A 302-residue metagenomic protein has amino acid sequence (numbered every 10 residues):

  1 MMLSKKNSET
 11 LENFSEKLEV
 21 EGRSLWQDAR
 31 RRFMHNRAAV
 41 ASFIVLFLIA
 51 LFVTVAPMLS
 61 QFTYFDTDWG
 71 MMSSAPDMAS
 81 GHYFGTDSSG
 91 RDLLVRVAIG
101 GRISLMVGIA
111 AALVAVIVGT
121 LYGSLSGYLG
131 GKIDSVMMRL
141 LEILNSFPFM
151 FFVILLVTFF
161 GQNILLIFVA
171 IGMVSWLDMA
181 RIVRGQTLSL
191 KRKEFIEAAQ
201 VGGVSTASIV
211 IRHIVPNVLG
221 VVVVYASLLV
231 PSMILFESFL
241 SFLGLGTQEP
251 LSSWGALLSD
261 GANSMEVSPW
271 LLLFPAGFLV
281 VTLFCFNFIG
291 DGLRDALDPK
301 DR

Functional and structural regions predicted by a protein language model:
M1-I44, I289-R302: Transmembrane alpha-helical segments of polytopic membrane transport and secretion proteins
M2, L59-T63, S232-L235: Proline-centered turn/helix-capping motifs that create local helix->coil transitions or kinks
S8-N13, F52-S88, L243-L251: Hydrophobic alpha-helical transmembrane segments of membrane transport/permease proteins and related membrane-embedded
L11-A29, A79-D92, L129, A207-S208: Short, membrane-interfacial amphipathic segments enriched in basic
R30, M34-F47, L105-I109, E266-L273: Membrane-interface helix starts
F33, L51, I143: Residue-level signature of catalytic and energy-coupling elements of molecular machines, predominantly ATP/GTP-dependent
A38-P57, T120, V280: Short, strongly hydrophobic transmembrane alpha-helices
S88-R302: Alpha-helical transmembrane segments of integral membrane proteins, especially multi-pass inner/plasma-membrane
